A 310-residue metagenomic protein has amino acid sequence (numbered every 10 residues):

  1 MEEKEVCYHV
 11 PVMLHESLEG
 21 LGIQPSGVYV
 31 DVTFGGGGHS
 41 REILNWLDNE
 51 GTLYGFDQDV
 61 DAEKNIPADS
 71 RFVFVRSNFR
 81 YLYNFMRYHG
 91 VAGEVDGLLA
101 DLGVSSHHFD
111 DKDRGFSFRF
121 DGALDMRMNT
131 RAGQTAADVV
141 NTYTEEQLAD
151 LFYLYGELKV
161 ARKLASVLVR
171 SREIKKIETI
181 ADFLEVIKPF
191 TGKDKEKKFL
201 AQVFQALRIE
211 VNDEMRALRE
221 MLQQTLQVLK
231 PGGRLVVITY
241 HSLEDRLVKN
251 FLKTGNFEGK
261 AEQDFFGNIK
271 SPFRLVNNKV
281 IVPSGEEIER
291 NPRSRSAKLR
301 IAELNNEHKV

Functional and structural regions predicted by a protein language model:
M1-V310: S-adenosyl-L-methionine-dependent methyltransferase catalytic core, i.e., the SAM/SAH-binding region
